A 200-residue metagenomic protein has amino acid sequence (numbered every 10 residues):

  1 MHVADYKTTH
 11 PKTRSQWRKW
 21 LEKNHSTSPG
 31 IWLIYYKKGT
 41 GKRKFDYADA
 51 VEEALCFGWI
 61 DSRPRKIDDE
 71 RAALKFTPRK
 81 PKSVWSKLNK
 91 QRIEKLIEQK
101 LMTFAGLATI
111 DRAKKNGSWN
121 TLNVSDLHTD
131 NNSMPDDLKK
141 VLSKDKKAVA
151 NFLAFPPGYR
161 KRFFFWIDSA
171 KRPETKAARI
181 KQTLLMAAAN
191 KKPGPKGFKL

Functional and structural regions predicted by a protein language model:
M1-L200: Charge-dense, helix-prone N-terminal extensions
